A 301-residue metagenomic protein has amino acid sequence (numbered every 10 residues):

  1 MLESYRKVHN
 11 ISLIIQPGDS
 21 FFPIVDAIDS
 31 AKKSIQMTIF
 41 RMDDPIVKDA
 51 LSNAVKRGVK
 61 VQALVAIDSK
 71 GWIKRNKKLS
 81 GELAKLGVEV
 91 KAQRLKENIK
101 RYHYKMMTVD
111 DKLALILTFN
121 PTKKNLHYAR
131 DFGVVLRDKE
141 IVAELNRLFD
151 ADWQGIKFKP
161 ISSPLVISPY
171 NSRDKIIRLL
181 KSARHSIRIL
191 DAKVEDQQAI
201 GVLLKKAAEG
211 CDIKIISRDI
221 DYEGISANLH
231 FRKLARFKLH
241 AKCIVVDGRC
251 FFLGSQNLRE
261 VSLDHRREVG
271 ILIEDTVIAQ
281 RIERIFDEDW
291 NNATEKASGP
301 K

Functional and structural regions predicted by a protein language model:
M1-S34, T38-K181, D196-C250, G254-V277 (+1 more regions): HKD-type phospholipase D/PLD-like phosphodiesterase module
D191-V194: Long, repeat-rich segments with strong aromatic
D275-K301: Amphipathic alpha-helical interface segments
